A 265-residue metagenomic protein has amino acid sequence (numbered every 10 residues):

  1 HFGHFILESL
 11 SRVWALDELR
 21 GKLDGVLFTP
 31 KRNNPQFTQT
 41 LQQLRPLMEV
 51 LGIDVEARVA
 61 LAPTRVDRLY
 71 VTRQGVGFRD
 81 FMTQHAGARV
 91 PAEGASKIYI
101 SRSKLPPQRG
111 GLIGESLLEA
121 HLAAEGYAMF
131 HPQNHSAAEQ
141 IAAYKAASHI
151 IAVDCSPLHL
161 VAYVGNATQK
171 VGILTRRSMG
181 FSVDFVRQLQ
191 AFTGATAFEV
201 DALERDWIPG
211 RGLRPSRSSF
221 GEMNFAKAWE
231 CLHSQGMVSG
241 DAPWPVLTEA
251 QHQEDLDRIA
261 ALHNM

Functional and structural regions predicted by a protein language model:
H1-M265: The feature primarily captures lumenal catalytic ectodomains of type II secretory-pathway glycosyltransferases
